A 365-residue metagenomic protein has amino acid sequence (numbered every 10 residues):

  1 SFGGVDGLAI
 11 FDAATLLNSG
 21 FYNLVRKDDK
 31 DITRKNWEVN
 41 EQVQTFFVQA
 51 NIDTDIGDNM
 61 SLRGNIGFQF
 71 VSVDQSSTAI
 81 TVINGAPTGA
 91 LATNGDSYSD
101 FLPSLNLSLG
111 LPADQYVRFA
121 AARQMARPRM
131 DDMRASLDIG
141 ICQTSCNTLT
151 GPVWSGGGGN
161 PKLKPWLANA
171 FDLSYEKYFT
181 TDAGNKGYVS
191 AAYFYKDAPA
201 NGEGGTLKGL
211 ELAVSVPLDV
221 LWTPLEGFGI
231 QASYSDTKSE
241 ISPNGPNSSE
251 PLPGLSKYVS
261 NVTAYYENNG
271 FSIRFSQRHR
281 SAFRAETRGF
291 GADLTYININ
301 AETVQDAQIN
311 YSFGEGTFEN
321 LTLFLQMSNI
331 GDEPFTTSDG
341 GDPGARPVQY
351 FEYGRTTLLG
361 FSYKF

Functional and structural regions predicted by a protein language model:
S1-K35, T144-P161, R274-S276, G360-S362: Flexible glycine-rich, low-complexity coil/linker segments exposed to the extracellular/periplasmic environment
D31-E38, A86-N94, G157-P161, Y175 (+4 more regions): Extracellular loop and loop/strand-boundary signature of outer-membrane beta-barrel proteins
K35-V39, M125-S190, N201-D219, L252-K257 (+1 more regions): Outer-membrane beta-barrel signature, preferentially recognizing the C-terminal barrel domain of Gram-negative
V43-G110, A168, V216-V220, L225-Y234: Surface-exposed extracellular loop regions of Gram-negative outer-membrane beta-barrel proteins
D55-L62, P112-D114, T180-K186, D219-F228 (+2 more regions): Short loop/turn motifs that connect adjacent beta-strands in outer-membrane beta-barrel proteins
G64-S72, V117-R123, V189-Y195, F228-D236 (+3 more regions): Transmembrane beta-barrel strands of outer-membrane/channel proteins
Y193-T287: Gram-negative outer-membrane beta-barrel transporters
S281-T287, Y311-F365: C-terminal beta-signal and adjacent terminal beta-strands/loops of Gram-negative outer-membrane beta-barrel proteins
